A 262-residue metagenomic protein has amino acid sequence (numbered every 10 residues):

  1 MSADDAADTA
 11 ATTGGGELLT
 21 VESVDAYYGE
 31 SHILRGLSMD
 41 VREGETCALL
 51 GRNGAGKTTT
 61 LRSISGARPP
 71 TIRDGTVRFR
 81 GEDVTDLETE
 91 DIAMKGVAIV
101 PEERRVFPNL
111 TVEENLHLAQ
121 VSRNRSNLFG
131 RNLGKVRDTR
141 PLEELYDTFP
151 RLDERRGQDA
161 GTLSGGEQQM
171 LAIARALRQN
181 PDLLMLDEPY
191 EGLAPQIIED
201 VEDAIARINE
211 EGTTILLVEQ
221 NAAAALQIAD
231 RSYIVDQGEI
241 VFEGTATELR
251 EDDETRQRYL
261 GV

Functional and structural regions predicted by a protein language model:
L50-R52: The feature captures the beta-strand-to-loop junction immediately N-terminal to the Walker
P69, V112-R140, V262: ABC-type ATPase nucleotide-binding domains, specifically the catalytic core motifs of the NBD
T76-A93, L128-G134, T245-A246: ABC ATPase NBD Q-loop/coupling interface
A176-L177: ABC ATPase C-loop
N180: Conserved catalytic motifs of ABC-family nucleotide-binding domains
L184-E188: Catalytic Walker B motif of ABC-type/P-loop ATPase nucleotide-binding domains
